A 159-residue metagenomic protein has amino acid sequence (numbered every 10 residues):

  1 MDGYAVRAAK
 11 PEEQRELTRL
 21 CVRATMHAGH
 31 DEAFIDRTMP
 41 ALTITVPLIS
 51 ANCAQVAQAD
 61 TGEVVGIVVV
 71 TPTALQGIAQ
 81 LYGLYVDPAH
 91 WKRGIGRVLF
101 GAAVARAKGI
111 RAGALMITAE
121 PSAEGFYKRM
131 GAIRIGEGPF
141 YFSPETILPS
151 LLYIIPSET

Functional and structural regions predicted by a protein language model:
M1-E12, S157-T159: Conserved N-terminal entry element of GNAT/NAT acetyltransferase domains
V6, L81, L148-S150: Hydrophobic residues on conserved beta-strands that form the core of alpha/beta folds
R7-A9, Q14, G109-P121: Generic detector of contiguous secondary-structure segments
A8-Q14, T18-G83, D87-P88, F100-A102 (+1 more regions): Acetyl-CoA-dependent GNAT
M39, K108, G125, P144-E145: Short secondary-structure boundary/hinge segments and terminal tails
E63, D87-G101, K108-I110, P121-G125 (+1 more regions): Conserved glycine-rich acetyl-CoA-binding loop
V64, R134-G136: Residue-level detector of beta-propeller blades
G113, I117-S122, M130, F140-T159: C-terminal "cap" of GNAT-fold acetyltransferases
